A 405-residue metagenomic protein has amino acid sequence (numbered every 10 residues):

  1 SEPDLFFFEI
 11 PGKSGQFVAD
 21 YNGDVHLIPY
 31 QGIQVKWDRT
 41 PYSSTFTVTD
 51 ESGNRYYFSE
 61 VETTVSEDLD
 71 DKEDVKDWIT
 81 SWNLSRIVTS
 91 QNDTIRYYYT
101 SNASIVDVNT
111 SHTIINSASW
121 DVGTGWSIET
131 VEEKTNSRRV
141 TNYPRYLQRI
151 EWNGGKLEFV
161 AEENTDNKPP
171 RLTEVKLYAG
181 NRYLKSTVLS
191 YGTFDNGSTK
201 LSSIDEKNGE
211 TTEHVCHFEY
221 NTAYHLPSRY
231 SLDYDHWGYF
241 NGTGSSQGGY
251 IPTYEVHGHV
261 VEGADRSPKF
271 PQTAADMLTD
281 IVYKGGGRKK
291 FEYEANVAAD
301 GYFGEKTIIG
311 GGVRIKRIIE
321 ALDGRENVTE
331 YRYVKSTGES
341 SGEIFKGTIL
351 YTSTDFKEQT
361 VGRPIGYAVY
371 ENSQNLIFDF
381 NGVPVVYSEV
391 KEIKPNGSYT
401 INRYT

Functional and structural regions predicted by a protein language model:
S1-N83, T89-N92, E133-T141, H225-P271 (+1 more regions): Long, intrinsically disordered, low-complexity, charged/polar and glycine-rich segments
G32-Q34, D93-S104: Short acidic, Gly/Pro-enriched loop/turn segments at secondary-structure junctions
V48, F58, I87, I150 (+6 more regions): Beta-strand-dense domains in secreted/periplasmic systems and polymorphic toxin scaffolds
N54-F58, E73-D74, D93-Y98, G154-E163 (+7 more regions): A structural detector for short beta-strand units
Y98-E174: Solenoidal tandem-repeat scaffolds enriched in leucines and small polar residues
Y143-R149, N153-A264, T273-M277: Beta-propeller domains
